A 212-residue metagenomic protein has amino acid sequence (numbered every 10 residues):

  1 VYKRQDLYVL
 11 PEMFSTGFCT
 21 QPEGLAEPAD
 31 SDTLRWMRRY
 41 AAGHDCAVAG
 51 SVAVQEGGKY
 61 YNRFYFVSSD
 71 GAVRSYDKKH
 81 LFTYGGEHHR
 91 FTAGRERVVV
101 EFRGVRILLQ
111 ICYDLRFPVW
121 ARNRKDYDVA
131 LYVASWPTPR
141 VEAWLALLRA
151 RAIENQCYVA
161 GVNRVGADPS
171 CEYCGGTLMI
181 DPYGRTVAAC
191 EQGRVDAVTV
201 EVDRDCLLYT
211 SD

Functional and structural regions predicted by a protein language model:
V1-Q5, Y209-D212: Conserved small/polar residues in nucleotide/adenosyl-binding loops
K3-S69, R74, T138-C157: Cys-nucleophile CN-hydrolase/nitrilase-fold catalytic domain and related Cys-dependent amidase chemistry that acts on
S31-A49, R116-A197: CN hydrolase (nitrilase-like) catalytic-core segments centered on the catalytic cysteine and neighboring Lys/Glu
Q55-K125, P137-A146: Active-site catalytic loop in hydrolytic enzyme cores
V67-S68, I180-D181, V200: Short beta-strand-to-turn element immediately C-terminal to the catalytic PLP-Schiff-base lysine in fold type I
L81-F91, V195-L208: A short, polar/charged loop-to-alpha-helix boundary motif
T92-R103, Y132, E201-S211: Short, solvent-exposed cationic patches
